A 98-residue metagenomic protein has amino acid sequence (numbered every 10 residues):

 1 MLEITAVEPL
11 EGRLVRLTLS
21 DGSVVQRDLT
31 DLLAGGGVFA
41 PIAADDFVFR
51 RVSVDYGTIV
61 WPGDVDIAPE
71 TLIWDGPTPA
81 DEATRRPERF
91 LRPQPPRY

Functional and structural regions predicted by a protein language model:
M1-Y98: Motif-centric detector for short Cys/His coordination patterns
